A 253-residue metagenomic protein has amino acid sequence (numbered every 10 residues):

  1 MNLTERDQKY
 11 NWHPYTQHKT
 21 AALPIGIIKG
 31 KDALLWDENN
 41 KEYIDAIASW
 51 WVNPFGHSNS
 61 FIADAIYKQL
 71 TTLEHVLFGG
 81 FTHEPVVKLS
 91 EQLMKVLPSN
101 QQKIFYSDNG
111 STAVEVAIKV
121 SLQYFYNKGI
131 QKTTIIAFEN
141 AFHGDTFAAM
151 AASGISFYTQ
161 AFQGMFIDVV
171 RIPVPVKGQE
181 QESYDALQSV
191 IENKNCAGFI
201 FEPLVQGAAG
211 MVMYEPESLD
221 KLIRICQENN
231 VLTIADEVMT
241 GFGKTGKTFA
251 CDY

Functional and structural regions predicted by a protein language model:
M1-Y253: Conserved N-terminal phosphate-binding loop of PLP-dependent enzymes in the Aspartate aminotransferase
